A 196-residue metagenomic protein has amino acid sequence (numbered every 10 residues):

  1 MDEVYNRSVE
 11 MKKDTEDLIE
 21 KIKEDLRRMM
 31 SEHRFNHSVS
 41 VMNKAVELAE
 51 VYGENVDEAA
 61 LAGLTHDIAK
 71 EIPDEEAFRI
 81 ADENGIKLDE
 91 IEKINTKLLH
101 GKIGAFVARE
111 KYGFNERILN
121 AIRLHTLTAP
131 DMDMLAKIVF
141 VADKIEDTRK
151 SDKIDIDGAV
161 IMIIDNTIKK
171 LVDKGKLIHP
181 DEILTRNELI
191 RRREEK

Functional and structural regions predicted by a protein language model:
M1, I156-A159, N187-R193: Short intrinsically disordered, low-complexity coil segments enriched in acidic
D2-M30: Generic N-terminal amphipathic, Lys/Arg-enriched alpha-helix
K23-R28, L48-T167: Divalent metal-dependent catalytic cores for phosphoryl transfer on phosphate-bearing substrates
K44: Active-site hotspot residues in diverse enzymes, especially metal/ion-binding acidic/histidine motifs
K170-K196: Charged phosphate-binding loop/patch that engages nucleotide di/tri-phosphates or the phosphate backbone of nucleic
